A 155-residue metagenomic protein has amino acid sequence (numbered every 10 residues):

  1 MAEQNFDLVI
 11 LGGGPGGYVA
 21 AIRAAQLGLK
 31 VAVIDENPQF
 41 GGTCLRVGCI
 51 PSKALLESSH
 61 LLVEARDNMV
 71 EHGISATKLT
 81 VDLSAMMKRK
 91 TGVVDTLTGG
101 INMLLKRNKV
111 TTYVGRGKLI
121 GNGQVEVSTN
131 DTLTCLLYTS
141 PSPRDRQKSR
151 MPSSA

Functional and structural regions predicted by a protein language model:
E3-F6, I22-L29, D35-S140, R144: Glycine-rich flavin
G12-G14: Glycine-rich Rossmann-fold phosphate-binding loop(s) that bind the pyrophosphate of adenine dinucleotide cofactors
G17: N-terminal Rossmann-fold NAD(P) dinucleotide-binding loop
S142-D145, S149-A155: Positively charged, low-complexity/disordered segments
